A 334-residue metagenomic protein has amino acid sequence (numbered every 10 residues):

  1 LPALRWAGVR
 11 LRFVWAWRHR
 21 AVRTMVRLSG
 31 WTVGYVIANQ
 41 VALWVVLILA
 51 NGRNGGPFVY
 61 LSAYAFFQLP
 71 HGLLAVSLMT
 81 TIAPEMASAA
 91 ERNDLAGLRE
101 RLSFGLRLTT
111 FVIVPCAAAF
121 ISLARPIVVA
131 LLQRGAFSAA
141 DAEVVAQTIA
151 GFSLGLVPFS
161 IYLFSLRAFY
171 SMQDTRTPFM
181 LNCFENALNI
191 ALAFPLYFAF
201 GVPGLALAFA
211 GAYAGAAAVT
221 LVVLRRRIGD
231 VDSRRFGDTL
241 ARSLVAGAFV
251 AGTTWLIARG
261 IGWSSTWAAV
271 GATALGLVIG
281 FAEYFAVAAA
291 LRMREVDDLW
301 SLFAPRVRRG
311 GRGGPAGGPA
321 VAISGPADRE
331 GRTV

Functional and structural regions predicted by a protein language model:
L1-P2, R176, N186-A218, V222 (+1 more regions): Membrane-interface helix-loop junctions in multi-pass transport and translocation proteins
P2-N39, A96, R226-A241, S301: Interhelical loop/hinge segments that connect adjacent transmembrane helices in multipass membrane
H19-S88, I121, F159, V250 (+1 more regions): Transmembrane helical elements of multi-pass membrane transporters/channels
V26, L61, I82, D94-L123 (+2 more regions): Interfacial transmembrane-helix starts/ends
V76-G97, L163-Y170: Small-residue-rich hydrophobic transmembrane alpha-helices
I121-G155: Interfacial segments at transmembrane-helix termini and the short loops linking adjacent helices
L154, I161-P195: Alpha-helical transmembrane segments of multi-pass membrane transporters/permeases
L256-V334: Membrane-proximal transmembrane or re-entrant/amphipathic helices at the cytosolic face
